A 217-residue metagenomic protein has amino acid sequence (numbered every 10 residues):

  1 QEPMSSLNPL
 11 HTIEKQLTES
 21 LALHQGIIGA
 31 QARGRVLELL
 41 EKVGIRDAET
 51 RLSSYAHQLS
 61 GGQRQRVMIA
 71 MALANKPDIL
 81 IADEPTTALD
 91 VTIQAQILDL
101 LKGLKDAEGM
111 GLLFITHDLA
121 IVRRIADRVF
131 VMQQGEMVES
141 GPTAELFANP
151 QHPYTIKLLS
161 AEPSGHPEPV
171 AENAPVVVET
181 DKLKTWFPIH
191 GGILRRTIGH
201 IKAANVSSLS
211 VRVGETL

Functional and structural regions predicted by a protein language model:
Q31-T50: Conserved ABC ATPase "signature" region
R46-L52, G141-H200: Short catalytic/signature loops enriched in Gly
A74-D78: A short, proline-enriched helix->beta-strand linker immediately N-terminal to the Walker B motif in ABC-type P-loop
A95-E108, A120: Helical segment within the ABC ATPase nucleotide-binding domain
V122-R124: A short, surface-exposed alpha-helical micro-motif characterized by mixed small hydrophobic and charged/polar residues
R128, S140: Short, glycine/charged-rich "phosphate-handling" switch motifs in NTP-dependent and phosphotransfer domains
